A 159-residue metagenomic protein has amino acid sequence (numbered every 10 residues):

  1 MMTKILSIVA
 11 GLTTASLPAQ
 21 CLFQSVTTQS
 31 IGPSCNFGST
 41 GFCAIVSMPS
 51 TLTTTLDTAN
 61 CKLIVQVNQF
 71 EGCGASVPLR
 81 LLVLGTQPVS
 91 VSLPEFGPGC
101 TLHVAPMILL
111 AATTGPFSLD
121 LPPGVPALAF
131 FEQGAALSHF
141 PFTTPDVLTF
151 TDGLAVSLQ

Functional and structural regions predicted by a protein language model:
M2-I8: Sec-dependent signal peptide recognition, specifically the positively charged N-region followed immediately by
V9-A10, L158: A ubiquitous, low-specificity "background" feature that marks scattered single residues across proteins without
A10-A19: Hydrophobic h-region of N-terminal signal peptides that target proteins for export in Gram-negative bacteria
A19-Q159: N-proximal, solvent-exposed segments at the start of the mature chain
